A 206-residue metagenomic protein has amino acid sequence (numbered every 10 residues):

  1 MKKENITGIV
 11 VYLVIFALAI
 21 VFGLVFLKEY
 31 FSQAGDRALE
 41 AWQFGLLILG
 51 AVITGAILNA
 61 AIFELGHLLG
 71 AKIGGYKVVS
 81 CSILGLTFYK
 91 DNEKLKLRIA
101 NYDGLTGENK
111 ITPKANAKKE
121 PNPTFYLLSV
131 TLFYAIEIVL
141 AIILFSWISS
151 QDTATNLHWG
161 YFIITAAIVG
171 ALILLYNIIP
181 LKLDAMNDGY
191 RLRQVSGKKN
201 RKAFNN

Functional and structural regions predicted by a protein language model:
M1-F44: Topogenic membrane-insertion module of multi-pass membrane proteins
T7-A17, I53-T54, N92-R98, V130-L132: Alpha-helical transmembrane segments of integral membrane proteins, especially early/N-terminal helices
A19-F26, L58, I62, G66 (+3 more regions): Alpha-helical membrane-inserting segments
L27, L69-G70, R98-Y102, D188 (+2 more regions): Hydrophobic alpha-helical segments of integral membrane proteins, encompassing both true transmembrane helices
E40-A61, G160-L175: Membrane-embedded alpha-helical segments that form the functional core of polytopic membrane enzymes, especially those
A51-A115: Small-residue-rich helix-interface/hinge motifs
A115-N206: Hydrophobic transmembrane alpha-helical segments that form the core helix bundle of multi-pass membrane enzymes
